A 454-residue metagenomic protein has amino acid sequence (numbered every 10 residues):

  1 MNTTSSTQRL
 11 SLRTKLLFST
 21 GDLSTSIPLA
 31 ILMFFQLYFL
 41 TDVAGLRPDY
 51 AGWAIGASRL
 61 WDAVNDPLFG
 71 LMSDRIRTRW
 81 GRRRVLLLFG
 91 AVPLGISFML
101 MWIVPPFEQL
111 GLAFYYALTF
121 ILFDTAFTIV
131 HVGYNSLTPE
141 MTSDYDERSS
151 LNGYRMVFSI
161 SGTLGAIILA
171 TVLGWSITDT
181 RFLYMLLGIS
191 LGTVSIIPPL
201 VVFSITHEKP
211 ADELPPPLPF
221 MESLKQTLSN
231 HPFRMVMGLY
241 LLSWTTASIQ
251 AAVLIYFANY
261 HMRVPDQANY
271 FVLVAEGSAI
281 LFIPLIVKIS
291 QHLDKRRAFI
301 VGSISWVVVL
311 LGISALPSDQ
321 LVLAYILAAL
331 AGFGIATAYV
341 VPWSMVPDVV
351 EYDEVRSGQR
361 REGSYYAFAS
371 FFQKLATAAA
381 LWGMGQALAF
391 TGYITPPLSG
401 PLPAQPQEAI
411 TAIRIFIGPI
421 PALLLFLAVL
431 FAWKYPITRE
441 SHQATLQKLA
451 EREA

Functional and structural regions predicted by a protein language model:
N2-A454: Membrane-embedded alpha-helical bundles of multi-pass transporters/translocases, especially carrier/permease families
